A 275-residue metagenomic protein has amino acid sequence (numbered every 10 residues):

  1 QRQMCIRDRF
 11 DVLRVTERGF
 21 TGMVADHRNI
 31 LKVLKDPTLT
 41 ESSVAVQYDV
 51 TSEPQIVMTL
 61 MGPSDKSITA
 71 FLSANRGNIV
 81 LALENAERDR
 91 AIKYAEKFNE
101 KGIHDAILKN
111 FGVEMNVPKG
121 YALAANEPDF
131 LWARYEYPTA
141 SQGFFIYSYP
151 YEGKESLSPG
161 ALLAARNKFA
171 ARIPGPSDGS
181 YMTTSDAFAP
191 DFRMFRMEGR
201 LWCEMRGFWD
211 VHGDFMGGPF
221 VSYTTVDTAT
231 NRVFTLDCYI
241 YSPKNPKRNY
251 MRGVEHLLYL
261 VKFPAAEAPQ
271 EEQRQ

Functional and structural regions predicted by a protein language model:
Q1, L34-K101: Solvent-exposed alpha-helical segments and adjacent loops that form catalytic or protein-interaction surfaces
R2-I6: Short, small-residue-biased leader/transition segments that mark boundaries at the very start of proteins
F10-G62, K66, I173-T230, N245 (+1 more regions): Signature of long, low-cysteine stretches enriched in small and polar/charged residues
Q55-S64, F144-S148, R232-Y241: Short, well-ordered beta-strand elements
T69-K93, Y121, V233-Q275: Surface-exposed amphipathic alpha-helical segments
A74, L81, N110-V113, A122-S148: Contiguous hydrophobic, core-forming segments of folded domains
E96-A125, V261: N-terminal "mature-domain start" segment
P138-N167: A short acidic-to-branched-hydrophobic micro-motif
